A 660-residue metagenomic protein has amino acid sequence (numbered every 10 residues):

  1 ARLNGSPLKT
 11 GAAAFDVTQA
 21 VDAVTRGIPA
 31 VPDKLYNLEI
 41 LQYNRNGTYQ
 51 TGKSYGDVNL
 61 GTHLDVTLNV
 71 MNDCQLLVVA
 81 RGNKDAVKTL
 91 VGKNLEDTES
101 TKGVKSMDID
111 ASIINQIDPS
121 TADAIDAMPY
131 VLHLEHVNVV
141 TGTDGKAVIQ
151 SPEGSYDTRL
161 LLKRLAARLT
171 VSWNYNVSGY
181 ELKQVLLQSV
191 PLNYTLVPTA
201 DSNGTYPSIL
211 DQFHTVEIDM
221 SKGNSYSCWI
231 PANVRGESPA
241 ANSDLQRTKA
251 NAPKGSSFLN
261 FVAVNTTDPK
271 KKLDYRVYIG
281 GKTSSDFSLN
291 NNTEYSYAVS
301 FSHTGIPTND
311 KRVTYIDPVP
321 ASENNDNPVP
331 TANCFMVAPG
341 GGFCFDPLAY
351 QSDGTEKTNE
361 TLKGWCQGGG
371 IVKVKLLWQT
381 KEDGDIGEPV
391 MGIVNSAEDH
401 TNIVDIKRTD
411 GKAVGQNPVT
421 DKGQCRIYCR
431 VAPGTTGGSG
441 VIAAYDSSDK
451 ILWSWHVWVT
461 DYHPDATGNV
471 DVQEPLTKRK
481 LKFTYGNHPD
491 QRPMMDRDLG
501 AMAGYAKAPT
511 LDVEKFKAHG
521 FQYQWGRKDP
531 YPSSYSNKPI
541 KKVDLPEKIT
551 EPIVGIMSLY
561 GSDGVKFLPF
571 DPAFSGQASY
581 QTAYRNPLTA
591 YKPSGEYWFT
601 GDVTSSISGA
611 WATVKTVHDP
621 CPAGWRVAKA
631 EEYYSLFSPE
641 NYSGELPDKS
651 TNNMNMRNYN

Functional and structural regions predicted by a protein language model:
A1-D65, V70, C74-V79, D85-V87 (+2 more regions): Acidic/polar, low-complexity intrinsically disordered N-terminal segments immediately downstream of a Sec signal
G11, F15-L95, R168-N291: Tryptophan-paired
K53-L60, D85-Y156, K271-N291: Structured interaction patches on ligand/partner-binding surfaces of diverse proteins
M107-S112, P231-V262, D268-D274, Y278-G280 (+5 more regions): Low-complexity, repetitive regions of proteins mediating host interaction that are extracellular, surface-exposed
Q150-A241, D496, A506-A508, Y523 (+4 more regions): Acidic, serine/threonine- and glycine-rich low-complexity intrinsically disordered segments that serve as flexible
P152-G154, P269-K270, S448-W455: Short, exposed coil/turn segments at beta-strand boundaries within extracellular/luminal domains
L259, T436-S447: A short beta-strand micro-motif common to beta-rich folds, especially ectodomain repeats
L362, K375-G437, W453-N660: Conserved positions within compact, well-structured domain cores
